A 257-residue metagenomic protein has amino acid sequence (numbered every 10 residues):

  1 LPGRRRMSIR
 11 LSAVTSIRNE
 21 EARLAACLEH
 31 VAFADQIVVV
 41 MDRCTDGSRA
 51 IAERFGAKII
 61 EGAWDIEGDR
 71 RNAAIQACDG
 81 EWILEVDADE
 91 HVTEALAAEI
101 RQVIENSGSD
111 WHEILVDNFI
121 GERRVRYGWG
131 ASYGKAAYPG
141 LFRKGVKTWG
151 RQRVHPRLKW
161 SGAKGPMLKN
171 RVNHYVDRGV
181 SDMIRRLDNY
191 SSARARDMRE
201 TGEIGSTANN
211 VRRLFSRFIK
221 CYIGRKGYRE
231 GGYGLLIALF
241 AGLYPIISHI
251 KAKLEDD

Functional and structural regions predicted by a protein language model:
L1-R6: Short, Lys/Arg-enriched N-terminal segments with co-localized hydrophobic residues within the first ~10-30 amino acids
R10-S12, Q36: Cell-envelope/extracellular polymer assembly enzymes that use nucleotide-activated donors
V14-F33: Short, well-formed alpha-helical segments that are part of the catalytic scaffolds of diverse glycosyltransferases
A22-A25, D46-F55, A95-L96: Acidic helix N-cap motif at the loop->helix transition within catalytic regions of sugar-transfer enzymes
H30, M41-I51, W64, D87: A conserved acidic beta->alpha catalytic loop
F33, R54-G56, S161: Short, structured coil segments at secondary-structure junctions
R49-A77: Conserved donor nucleotide-binding strand/loop of the catalytic core
D69-I75, W82, V86, T93-D257: Catalytic-site signature of metal-activated, phosphate-bearing donor transferases, centered on the GT-A/GT-A-like
